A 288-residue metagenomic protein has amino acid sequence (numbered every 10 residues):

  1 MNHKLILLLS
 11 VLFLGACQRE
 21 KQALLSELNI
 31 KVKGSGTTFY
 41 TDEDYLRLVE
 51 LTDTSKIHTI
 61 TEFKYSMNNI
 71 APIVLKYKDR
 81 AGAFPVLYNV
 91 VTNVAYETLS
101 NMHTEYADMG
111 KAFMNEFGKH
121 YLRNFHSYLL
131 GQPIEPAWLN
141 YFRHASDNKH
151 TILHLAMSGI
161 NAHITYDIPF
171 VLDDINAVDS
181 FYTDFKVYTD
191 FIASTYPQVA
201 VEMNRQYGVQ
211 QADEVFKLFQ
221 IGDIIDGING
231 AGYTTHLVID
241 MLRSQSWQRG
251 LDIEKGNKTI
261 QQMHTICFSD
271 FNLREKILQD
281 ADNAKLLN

Functional and structural regions predicted by a protein language model:
N2-L8: Sec-dependent signal peptide recognition, specifically the positively charged N-region followed immediately by
L14-A16: C-terminal motif of bacterial Sec signal peptides marking the signal peptidase cleavage site
Q18-E20: Bacterial signal peptide processing site
Q22-M109: Leu/Val/Ala/Ile-rich N-terminal alpha-helices, chiefly Sec-type signal peptides and the beginnings
S26, P85-Y182, I192-T195: Long acidic/polar interaction regions in large eukaryotic complex-forming proteins
D42-E43, F219-N288: A cross-kingdom marker for long, charged
F63, M67-I70, F117, I164 (+1 more regions): Amphipathic alpha-helices that form helix-helix packing interfaces
T165-G227: Short helix-loop boundary/capping segments
